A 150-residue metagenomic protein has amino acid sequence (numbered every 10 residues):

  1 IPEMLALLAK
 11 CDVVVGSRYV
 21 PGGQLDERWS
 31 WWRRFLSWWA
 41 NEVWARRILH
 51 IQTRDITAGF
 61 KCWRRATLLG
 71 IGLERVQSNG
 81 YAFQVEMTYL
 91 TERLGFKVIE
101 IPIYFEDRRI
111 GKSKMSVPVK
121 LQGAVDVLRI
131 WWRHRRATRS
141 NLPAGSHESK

Functional and structural regions predicted by a protein language model:
I1-Y81, R108-Q122: Acceptor/aglycone-binding surface of glycosyltransferases and processive sugar-polymer synthases
P2, A9, A66-T67, R93-G95 (+1 more regions): Terminal low-complexity segments of carbohydrate-biosynthetic enzymes
G16, A40-W44, Y89-L90, D126-W132: Short, surface-exposed, polar/charged, turn-prone segments marking secondary-structure boundaries
I51-Q52, R75-N79, T88-E106: Catalytic donor-sugar/metal-binding loop of nucleotide-sugar-dependent glycosyltransferases
G59, M87-T88: Short, hydrophobic alpha-helical packing/hinge segments within bilobed ligand-binding/sensory domains
I71, Y89-T91, S113, R139: Amphipathic alpha-helical interaction segments
Q84: Catalytic "switch" loops of ABC-type ATPases
E100-R109, K120-R133: Short, highly charged low-complexity linear segments
